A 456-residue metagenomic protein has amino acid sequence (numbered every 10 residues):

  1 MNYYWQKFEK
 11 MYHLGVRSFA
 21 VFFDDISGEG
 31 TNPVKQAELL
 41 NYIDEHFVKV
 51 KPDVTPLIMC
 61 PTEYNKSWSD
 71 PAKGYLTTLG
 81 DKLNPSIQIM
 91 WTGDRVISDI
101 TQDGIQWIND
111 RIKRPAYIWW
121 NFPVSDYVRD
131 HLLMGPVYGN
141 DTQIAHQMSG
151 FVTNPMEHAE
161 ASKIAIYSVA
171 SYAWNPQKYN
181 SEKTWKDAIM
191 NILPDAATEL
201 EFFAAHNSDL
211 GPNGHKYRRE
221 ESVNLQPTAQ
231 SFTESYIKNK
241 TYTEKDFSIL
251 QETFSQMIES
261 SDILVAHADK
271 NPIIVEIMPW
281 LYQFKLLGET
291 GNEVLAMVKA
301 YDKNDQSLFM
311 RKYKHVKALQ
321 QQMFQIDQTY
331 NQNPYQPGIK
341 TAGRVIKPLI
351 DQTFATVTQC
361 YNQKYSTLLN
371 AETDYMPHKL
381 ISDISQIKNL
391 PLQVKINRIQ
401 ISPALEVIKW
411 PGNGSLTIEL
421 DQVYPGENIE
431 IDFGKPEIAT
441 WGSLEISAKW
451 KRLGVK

Functional and structural regions predicted by a protein language model:
M1, F19: Substrate-binding cleft and catalytic face of glycoside hydrolase catalytic domains, especially the flexible beta-alpha
N2-Q6: Glycine-rich anion/phosphate-binding loops
K7, H13-R17, I26-I189: Catalytic-core regions of glycoside hydrolase
F22: Basic (Lys/Arg-enriched) interaction patch that binds polyanionic ligands
P33, F247, Q306, A439-W441: Generic detection of long, well-ordered alpha-helical segments
K178-P377: C-terminal functional modules
A371-I399: Predominantly extracellular/luminal regions of secreted and cell-surface proteins, especially disulfide-bonded
S385-L390, I399-K456: Aromatic, loop-rich ligand-recognition surfaces of beta-strand-rich domains
